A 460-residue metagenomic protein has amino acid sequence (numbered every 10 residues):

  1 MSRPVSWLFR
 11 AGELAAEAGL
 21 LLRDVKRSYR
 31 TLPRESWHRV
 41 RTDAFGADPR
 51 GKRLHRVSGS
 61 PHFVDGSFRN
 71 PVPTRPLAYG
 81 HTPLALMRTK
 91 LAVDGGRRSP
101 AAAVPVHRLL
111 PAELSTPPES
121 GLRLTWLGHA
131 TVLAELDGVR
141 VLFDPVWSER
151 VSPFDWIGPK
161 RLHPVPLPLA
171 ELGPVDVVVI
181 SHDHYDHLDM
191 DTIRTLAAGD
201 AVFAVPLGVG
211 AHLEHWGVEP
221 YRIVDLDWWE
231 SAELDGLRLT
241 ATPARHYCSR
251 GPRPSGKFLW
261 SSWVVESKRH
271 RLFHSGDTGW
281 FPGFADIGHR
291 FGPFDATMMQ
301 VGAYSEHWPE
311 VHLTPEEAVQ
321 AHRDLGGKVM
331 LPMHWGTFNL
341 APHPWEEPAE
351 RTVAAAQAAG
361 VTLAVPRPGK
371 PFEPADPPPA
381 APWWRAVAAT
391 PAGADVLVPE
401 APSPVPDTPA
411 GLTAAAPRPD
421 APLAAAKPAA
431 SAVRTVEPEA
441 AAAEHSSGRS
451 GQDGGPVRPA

Functional and structural regions predicted by a protein language model:
M1-E171, S267-H274, D295-V301, Q357-A358 (+4 more regions): Metallo-beta-lactamase
R98-E119, E171, P206-H270, R351-P371 (+1 more regions): Metallo-beta-lactamase
L142-F143, P174-D183, A204-L207, L272-T278 (+3 more regions): Active-site neighborhood of phospho(di)ester-bond hydrolases with catalytic His/Asp-centered motifs
W147, T242-S267, W384-D407: Active-site-proximal loop/helix segment associated with metal-binding centers of metalloenzymes
W156-A204, G292-M298: Active-site metal-binding motif and surrounding structural segment of the metallo-beta-lactamase
H187, A211-H215, G283: Phosphate- and divalent-cation-binding pockets in alpha/beta enzyme and binding domains that engage nucleotide-derived
D191, H246-L325, E346-E347: Active-site-proximal loop/helix segments of hydrolase catalytic cores
V202, G217-D235, R290, S305-W308 (+1 more regions): Binuclear metal-ion centers of metallo-dependent hydrolases, dominated by the metallo-beta-lactamase
